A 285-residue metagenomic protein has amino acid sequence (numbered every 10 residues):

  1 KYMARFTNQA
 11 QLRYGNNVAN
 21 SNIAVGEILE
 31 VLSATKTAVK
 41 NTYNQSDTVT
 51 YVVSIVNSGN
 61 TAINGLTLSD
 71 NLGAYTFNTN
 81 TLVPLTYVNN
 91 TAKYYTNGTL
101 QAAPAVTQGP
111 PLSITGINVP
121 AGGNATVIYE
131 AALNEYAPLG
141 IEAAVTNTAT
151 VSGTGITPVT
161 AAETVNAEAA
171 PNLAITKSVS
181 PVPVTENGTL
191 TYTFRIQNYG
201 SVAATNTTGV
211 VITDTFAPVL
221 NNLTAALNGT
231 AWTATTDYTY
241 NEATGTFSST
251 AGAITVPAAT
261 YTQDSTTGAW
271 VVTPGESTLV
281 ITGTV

Functional and structural regions predicted by a protein language model:
K1-V285: Exported/extracytosolic protein signature
